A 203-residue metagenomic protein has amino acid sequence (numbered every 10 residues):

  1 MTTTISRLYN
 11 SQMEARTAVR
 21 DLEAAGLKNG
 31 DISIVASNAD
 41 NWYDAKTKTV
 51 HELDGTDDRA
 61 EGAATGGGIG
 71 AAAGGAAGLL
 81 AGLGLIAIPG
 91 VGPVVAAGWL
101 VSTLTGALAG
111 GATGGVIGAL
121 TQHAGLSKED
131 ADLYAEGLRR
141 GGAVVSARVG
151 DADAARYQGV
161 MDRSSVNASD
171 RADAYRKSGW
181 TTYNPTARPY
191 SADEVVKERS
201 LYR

Functional and structural regions predicted by a protein language model:
M1-R203: Intrinsically disordered, low-complexity, hydrophilic segments
